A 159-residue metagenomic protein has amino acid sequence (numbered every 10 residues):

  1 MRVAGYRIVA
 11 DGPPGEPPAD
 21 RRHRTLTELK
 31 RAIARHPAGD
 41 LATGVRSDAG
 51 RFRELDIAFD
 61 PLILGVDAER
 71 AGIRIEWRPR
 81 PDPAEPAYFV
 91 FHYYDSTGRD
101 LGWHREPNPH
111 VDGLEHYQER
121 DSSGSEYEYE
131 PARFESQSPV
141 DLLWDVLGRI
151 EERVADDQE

Functional and structural regions predicted by a protein language model:
R2-P86: Negatively charged, low-complexity tracts enriched in Asp/Glu with abundant Ser/Thr
A87-Q137: An exposed acidic His-Trp-rich patch
S125-E159: Well-ordered alpha/beta subsegment
